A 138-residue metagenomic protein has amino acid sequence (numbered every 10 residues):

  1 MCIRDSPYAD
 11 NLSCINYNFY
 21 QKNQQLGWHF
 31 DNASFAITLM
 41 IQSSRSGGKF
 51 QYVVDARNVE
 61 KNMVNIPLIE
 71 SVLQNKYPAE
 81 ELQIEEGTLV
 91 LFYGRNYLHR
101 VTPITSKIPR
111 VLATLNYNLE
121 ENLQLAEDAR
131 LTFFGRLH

Functional and structural regions predicted by a protein language model:
R4-L89, A126: Catalytic core of non-heme Fe(II) oxygenases with the double-stranded beta-helix
L26-G27, E80, L98-T105: Short beta-strand His + acidic residue motifs that chelate non-heme Fe in jelly-roll/DSBH and cupin folds
A36-L39, L91, K107-L123: A short hydrophobic beta-strand segment most commonly corresponding to one strand of the jelly-roll/cupin
M63, T102-I104, L123-D128: Short conserved micro-motifs at the rims of enzyme active sites and ligand-binding pockets
Q83-E85, T105-P109: A structural signal for short secondary-structure junctions
G94-R95: Conserved "cap/hinge" positions at secondary-structure junctions
Y117-H138: Double-stranded beta-helix
